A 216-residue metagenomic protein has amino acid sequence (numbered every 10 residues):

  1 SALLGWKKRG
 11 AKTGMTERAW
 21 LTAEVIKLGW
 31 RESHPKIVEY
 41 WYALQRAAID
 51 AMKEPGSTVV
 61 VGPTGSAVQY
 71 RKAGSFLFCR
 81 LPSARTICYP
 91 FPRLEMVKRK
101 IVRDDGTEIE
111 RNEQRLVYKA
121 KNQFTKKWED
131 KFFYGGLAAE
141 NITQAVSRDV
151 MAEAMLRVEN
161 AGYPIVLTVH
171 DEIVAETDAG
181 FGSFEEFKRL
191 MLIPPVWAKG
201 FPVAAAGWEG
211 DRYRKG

Functional and structural regions predicted by a protein language model:
S1-G216: Conserved catalytic core of nucleotide polymerization and phosphodiester-bond processing enzymes
